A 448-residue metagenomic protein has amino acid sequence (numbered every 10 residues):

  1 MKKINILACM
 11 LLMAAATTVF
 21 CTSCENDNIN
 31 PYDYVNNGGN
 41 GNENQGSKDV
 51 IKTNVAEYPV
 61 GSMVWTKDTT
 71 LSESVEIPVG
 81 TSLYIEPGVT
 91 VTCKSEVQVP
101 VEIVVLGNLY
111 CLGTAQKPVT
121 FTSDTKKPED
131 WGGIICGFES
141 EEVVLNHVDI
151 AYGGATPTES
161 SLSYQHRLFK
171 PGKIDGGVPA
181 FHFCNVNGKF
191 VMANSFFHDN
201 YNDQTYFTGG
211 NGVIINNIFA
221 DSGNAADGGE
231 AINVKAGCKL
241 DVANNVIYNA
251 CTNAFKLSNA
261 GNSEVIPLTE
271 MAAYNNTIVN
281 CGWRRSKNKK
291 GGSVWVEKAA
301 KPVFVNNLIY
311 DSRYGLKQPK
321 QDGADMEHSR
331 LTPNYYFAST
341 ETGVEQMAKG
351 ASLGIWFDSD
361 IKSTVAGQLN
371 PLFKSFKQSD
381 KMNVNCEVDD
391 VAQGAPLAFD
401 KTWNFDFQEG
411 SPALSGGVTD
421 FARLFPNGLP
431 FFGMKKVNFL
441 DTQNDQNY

Functional and structural regions predicted by a protein language model:
M1-K3, A16, M434-V437: Low-complexity, intrinsically disordered short peptide segments enriched in small/polar/basic residues
M1-L11: Bacterial N-terminal signal peptides that target proteins for export
M10-L11, C24-D27: Generic N-terminal leader segments that precede the first folded domain
A15-T18, P59: Processing junctions and N-termini across compartments
V19-S23: C-terminal motif of bacterial Sec signal peptides marking the signal peptidase cleavage site
D27-E86, K94-N108, G113, P118-Y448: Extracellular beta-rich repeat passengers
